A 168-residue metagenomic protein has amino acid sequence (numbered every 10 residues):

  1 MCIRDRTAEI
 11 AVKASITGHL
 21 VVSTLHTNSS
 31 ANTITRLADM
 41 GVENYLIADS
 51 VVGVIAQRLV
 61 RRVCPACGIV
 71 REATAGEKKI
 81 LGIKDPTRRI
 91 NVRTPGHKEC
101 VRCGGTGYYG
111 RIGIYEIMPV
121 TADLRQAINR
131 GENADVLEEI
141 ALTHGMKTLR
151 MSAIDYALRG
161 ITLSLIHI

Functional and structural regions predicted by a protein language model:
R4-L165: Short, flexible helix-loop junctions that flank or precede catalytic/ligand sites
